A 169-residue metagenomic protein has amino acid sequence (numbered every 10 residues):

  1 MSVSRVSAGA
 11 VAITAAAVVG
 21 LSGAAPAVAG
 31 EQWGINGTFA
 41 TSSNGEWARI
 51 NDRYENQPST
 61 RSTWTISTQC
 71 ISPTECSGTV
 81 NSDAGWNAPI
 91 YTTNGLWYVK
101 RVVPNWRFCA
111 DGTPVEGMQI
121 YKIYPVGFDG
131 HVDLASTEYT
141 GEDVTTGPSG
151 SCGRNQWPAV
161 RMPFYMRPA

Functional and structural regions predicted by a protein language model:
M1-A29: Secretory targeting and sorting signals
E31-E55, Y139-D143, M166-P168: Tryptophan-anchored aromatic micro-motifs
A40-A48, D83-A84, K100-R107, T140-S149: Generic short beta-strand segments
E46-Y54, R107-P114, G147-W157: Flexible, membrane-facing loop/turn or short amphipathic-helix motifs that contact lipid bilayers or gate lipid-binding
Q57-V126: Predominantly extracellular/secreted and cell-surface proteins with exposed, flexible low-complexity segments
I66-S67, G127-V132, Y165-A169: Extended lipid/amphipathic-ligand handling interfaces
G117-G150: Internal, hydrophobic beta-strand segments that form the core of beta-sheet-rich folds
T140-A169: Edge beta-strand at a domain terminus
